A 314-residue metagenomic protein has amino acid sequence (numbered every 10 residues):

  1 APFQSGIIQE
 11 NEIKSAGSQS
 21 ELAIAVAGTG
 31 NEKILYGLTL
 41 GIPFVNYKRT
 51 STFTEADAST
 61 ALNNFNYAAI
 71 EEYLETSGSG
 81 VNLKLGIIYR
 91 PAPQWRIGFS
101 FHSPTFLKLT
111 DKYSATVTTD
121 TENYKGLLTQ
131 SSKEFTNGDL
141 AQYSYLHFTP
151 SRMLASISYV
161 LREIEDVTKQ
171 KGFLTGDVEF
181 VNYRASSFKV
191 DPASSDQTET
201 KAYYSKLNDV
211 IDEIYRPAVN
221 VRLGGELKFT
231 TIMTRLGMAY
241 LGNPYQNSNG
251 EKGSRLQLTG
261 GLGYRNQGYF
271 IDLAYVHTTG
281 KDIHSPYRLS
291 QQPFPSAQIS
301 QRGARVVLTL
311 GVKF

Functional and structural regions predicted by a protein language model:
A1-F314: Outer-membrane beta-barrel porins/channels
